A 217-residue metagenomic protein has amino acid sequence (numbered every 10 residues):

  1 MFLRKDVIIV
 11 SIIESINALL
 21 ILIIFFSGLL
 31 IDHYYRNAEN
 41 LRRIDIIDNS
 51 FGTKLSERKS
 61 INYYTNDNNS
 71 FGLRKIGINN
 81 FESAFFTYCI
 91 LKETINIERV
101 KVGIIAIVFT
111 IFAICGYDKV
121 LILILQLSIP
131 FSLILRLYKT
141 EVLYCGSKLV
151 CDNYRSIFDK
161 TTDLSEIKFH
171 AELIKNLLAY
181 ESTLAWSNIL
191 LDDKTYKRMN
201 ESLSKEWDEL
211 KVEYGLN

Functional and structural regions predicted by a protein language model:
M1-H33, I95-G146: Alpha-helical transmembrane segments and their immediate juxtamembrane boundary regions in integral membrane proteins
H33-I97, D152-N217: Conserved non-transmembrane functional hotspots
N80, L143, S147-V150: Amphipathic alpha-helix face/heptad-repeat signature
